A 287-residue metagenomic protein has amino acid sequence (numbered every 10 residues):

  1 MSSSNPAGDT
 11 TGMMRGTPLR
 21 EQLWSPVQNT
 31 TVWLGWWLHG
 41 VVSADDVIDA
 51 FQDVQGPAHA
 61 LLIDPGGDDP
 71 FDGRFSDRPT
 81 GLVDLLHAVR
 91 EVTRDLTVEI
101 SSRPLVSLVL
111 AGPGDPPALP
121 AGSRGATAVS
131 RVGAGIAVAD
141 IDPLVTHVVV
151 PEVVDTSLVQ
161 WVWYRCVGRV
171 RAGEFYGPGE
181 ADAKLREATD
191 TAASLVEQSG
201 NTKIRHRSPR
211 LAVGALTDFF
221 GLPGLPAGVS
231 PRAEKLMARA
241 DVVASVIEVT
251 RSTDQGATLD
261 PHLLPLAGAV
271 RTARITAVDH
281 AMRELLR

Functional and structural regions predicted by a protein language model:
M1-A137: N-terminal intrinsically disordered, low-complexity regulatory tails that precede a folded domain
R15, R20, R74, R78 (+15 more regions): Arginine residue identity/basic-tract feature
L19, S43-V47, G81, G177-A181 (+3 more regions): Alpha-helix initiation/capping motif
Q22, Q28, Q52-Q55, Q160 (+3 more regions): Residue-identity detector for glutamine
N29-V41, I48-Q52, P79-L82, L185-A188 (+2 more regions): Charged, low-complexity, helix-prone segments enriched in Lys/Glu/Asp/Gln
L82-V92, L96, L185, A192 (+3 more regions): Generic structural signal of hydrophobic/aromatic residues within well-ordered alpha-helices of folded domains
G122-P209: Long amphipathic alpha-helical segments with strong coiled-coil/leucine-zipper propensity
A193-R287: Alpha-helical oligomerization segments
